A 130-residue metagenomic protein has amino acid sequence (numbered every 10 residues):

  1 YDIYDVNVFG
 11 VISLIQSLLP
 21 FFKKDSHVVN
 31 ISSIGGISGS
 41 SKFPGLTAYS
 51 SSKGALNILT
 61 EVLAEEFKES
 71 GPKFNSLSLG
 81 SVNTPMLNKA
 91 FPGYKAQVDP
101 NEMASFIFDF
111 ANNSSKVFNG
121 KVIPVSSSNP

Functional and structural regions predicted by a protein language model:
Y1, S26-S32, K73-N75: Conserved catalytic-site loops of classical short-chain dehydrogenases/reductases
Y1-S13, V29, L56: Catalytic Tyr-X3-Lys loop
L14-L18, F22, L59-T60, F110: Hydrophobic positions on the long internal alpha-helix of Rossmann-like NAD(P)-dependent oxidoreductase domains
F22-K23, F118: A short, flexible helix-to-loop-to-beta junction within the catalytic ATP-binding CA
H27-E61, E65-E69, S81: Catalytic loop of short-chain dehydrogenase/reductase
N57, F67-V82, V117-V125: Conserved Rossmann-fold SDR core element
S76, P92-P130: C-terminal helical subdomain
